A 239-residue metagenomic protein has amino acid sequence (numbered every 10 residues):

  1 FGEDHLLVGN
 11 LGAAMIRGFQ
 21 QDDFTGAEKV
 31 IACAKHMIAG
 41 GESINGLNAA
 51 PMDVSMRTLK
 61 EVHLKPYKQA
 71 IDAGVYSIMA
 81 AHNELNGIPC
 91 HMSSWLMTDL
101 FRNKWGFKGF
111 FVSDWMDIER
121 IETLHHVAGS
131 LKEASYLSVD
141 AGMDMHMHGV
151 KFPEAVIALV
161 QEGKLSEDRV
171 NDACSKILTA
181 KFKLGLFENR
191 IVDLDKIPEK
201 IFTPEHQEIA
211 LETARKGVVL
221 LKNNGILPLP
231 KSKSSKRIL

Functional and structural regions predicted by a protein language model:
F1-L239: Glycoside hydrolase catalytic-domain context in secreted enzymes
